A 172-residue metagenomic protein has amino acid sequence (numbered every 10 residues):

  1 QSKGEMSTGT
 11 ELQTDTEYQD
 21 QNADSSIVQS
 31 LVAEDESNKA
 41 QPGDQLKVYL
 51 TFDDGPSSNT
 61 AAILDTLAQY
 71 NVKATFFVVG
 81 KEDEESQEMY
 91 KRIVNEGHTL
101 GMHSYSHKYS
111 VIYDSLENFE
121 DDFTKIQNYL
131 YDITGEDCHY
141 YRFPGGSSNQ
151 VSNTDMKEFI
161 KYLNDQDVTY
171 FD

Functional and structural regions predicted by a protein language model:
Q1-T8: Sec-dependent signal peptide cleavage junction
T8-S26, S30: Low-complexity, acidic Ser/Thr/Pro-rich repeat tracts that form intrinsically disordered stalk/linker regions of very
N22-F143: Active-site beta->alpha N-cap acidic-glycine motif
I112-Y113, V151-T154: Short, well-ordered secondary-structure micro-motifs
F119-F123, N153-I160: Charged helix-capping and loop-helix junction motifs
G145-Q150: Short, internal active-site loops enriched in acidic
M156-D172: His/Asp/Glu-enriched short active-site or ligand-binding loop at hydrolase and phosphoryl-transfer sites
